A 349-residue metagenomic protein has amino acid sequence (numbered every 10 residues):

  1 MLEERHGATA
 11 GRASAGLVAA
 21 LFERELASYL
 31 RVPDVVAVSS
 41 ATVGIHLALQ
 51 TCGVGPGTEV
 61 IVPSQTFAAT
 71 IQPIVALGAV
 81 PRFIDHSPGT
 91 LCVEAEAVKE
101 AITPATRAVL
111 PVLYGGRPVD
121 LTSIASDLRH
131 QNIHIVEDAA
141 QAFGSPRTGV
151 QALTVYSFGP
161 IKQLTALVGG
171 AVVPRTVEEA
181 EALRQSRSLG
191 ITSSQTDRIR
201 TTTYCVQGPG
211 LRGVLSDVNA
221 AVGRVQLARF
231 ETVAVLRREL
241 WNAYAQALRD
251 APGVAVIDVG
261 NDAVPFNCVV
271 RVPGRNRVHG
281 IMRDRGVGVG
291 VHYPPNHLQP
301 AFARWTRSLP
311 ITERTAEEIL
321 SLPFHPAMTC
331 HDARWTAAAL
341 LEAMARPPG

Functional and structural regions predicted by a protein language model:
M1-R12, C205-Q207, P323: N-terminal "arm"/small-domain region of PLP-dependent enzymes with the aminotransferase-like
H6-A13, L17-E59, P73-L77, F83-D85: Phosphate-binding glycine-rich loop
L17-R24, V32-V35, E96, A108-V112 (+2 more regions): PLP-dependent aminotransferase class I/II
V36, I61, R82, H134-V136 (+3 more regions): Structural detector of well-ordered beta-strand residues that form the stable sheet scaffold of enzyme domains
Q50-H130, H134-A139: PLP-dependent aminotransferase-like
E137-A166, Q195, T202-Q207: Conserved active-site segment immediately N-terminal to the catalytic lysine that forms the internal aldimine
V150-T192, D217: Active-site PLP attachment segment
